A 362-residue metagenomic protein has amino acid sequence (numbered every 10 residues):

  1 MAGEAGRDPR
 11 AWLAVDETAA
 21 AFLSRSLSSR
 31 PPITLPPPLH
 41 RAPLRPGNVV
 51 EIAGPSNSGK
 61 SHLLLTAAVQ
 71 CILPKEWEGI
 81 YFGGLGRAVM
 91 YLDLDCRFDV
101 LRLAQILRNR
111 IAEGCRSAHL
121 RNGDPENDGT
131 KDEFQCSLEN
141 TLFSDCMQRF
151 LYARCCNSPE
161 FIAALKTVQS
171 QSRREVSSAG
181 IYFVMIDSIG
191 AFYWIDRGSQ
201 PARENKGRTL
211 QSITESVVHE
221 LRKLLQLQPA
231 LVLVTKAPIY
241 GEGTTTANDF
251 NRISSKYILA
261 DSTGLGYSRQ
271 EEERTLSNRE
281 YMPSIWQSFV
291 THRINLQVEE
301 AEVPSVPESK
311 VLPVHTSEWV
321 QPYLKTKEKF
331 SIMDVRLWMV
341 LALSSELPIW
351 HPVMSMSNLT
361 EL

Functional and structural regions predicted by a protein language model:
M1-D124, K131-Q135: The Walker A/P-loop phosphate-binding site
P32-T34, I72, S199-L210, E273-E280: Charged, surface-exposed interaction regions in soluble eukaryotic proteins
V50-I52, M90-L92, L151-A153, L233 (+1 more regions): Hydrophobic/aromatic beta-strand patches that form the interior of the parallel beta-sheet core in alpha/beta enzyme
I52, L103, F150, L221 (+1 more regions): Conserved RecA-like P-loop NTPase ATPase core
N57, C96-R97, C156-P159, G190-A191 (+3 more regions): Conserved beta-strand elements of beta-rich interaction domains across eukaryotes, especially beta-propellers
S61, V100, N140, S144 (+3 more regions): Amphipathic alpha-helical transducer elements in NTP-driven molecular machines
G84-E204: Conserved inter-motif catalytic segment of the P-loop NTP-binding fold
T209-E361: Phosphate-binding/switch region of NTP-binding enzymes
